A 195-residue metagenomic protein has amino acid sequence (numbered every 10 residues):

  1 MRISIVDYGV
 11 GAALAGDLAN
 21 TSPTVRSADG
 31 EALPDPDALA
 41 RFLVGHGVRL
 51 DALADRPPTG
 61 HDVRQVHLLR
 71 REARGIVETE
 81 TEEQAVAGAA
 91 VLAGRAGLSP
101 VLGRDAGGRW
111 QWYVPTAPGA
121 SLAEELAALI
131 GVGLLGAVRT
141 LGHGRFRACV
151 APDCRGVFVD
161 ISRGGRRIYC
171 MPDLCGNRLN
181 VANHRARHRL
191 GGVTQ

Functional and structural regions predicted by a protein language model:
M1-A148, R155-G156, G192-Q195: Short helix-coil boundary/hinge micro-motifs
F146-A151, R167, P172, R178: Residues immediately within or flanking Cys/His clusters that coordinate Zn2+ in small zinc-binding modules
D160-R167: Short linker/helix segments within small regulatory modules
D173-G192: Basic DNA-binding region of bZIP-type proteins
